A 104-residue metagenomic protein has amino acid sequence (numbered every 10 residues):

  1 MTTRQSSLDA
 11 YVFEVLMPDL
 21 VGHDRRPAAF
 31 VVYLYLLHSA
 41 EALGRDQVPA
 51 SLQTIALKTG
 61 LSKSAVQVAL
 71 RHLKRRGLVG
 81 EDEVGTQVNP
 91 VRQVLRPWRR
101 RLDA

Functional and structural regions predicted by a protein language model:
M1-L57, Q87: Short recognition helix of helix-turn-helix/winged-helix DNA-binding domains
S62-A104: Winged-helix/helix-turn-helix nucleic-acid-interaction surface
